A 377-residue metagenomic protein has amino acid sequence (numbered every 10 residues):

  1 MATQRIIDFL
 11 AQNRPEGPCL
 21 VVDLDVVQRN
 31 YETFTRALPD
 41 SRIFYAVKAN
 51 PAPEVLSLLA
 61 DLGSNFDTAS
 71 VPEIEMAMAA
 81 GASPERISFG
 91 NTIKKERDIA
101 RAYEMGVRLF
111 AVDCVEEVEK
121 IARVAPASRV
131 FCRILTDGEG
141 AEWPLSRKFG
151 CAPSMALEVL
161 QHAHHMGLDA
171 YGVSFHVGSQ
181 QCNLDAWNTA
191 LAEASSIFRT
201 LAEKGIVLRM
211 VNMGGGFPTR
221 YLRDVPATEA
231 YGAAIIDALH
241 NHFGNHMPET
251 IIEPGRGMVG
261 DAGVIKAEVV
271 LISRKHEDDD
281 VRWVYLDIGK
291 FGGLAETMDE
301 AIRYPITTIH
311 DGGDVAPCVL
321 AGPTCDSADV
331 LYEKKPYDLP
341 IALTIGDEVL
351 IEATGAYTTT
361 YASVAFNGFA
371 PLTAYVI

Functional and structural regions predicted by a protein language model:
M1-S128, H165, D169, E203 (+2 more regions): A charged N-terminal "starter" segment
R5-I6, N245-I377: Charged (often Lys/Glu-rich) extended helix/loop segments that serve as interaction or gating elements
R42-F44, N65, P84-S88, L109 (+6 more regions): Structural preference for beta-strand elements that scaffold enzyme active sites
K48-A52, A69-P72, T92-K94, V115-E117 (+7 more regions): Active-site beta-loop-alpha junctions enriched in small/polar residues
L56, A79, I99-R101, I121-V124 (+6 more regions): Short acidic, glycine/serine/threonine-rich loops at helix termini
G81-A82, E104, R123-A125, A141 (+7 more regions): Solvent-exposed alpha-helices and their adjacent loops that cap or buttress functional pockets in soluble metabolic
V124, G205-L208, A230-D237, N241 (+1 more regions): Acidic/histidine-enriched ion/cofactor-binding microenvironments in catalytic or ligand-binding pockets
T136-S273, N367-F369: Active-site loop/helix belt of alpha/beta enzymes
